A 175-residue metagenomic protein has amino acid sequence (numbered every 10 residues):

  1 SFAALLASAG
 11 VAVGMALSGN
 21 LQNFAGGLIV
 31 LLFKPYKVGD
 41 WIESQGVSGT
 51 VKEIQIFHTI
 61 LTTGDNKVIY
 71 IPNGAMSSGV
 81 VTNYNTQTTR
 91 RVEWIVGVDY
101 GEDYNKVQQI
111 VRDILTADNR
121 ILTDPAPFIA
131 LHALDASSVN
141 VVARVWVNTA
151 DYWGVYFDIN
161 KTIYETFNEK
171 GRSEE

Functional and structural regions predicted by a protein language model:
S1, A16, N20-L31: Membrane-spanning helices that line or support transport/gating and their immediate boundary helices in channels
S1-G10: Membrane-water interface of transmembrane alpha-helices in multipass transporters/channels
G10, G14-S18, Q22, V145-N148: Alpha-helical transmembrane segments
I29-D124: Soluble accessory domains appended to multi-pass membrane transport proteins
G97-Y104, A133-A136, V145-D151: Structural beta->alpha junctions
Q109-R112, Y156-T162: Short amphipathic alpha-helices in soluble, non-transmembrane regions that often serve as interface/regulatory elements
A126-N140: Short edge beta-strands and adjacent turn/loop segments
E174-E175: Conserved small/polar residues in nucleotide/adenosyl-binding loops
